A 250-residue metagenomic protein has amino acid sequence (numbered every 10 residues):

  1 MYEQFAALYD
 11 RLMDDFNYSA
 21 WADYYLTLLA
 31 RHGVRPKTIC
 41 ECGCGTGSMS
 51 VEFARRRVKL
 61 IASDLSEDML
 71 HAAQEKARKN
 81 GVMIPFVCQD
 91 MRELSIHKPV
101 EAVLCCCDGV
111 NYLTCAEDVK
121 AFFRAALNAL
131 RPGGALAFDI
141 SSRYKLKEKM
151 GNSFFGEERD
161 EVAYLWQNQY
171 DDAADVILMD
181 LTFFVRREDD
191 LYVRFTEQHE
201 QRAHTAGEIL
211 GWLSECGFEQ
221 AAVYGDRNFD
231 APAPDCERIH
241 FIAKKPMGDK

Functional and structural regions predicted by a protein language model:
M1-K37: Conserved class I S-adenosyl-L-methionine
E41: Class I SAM-dependent methyltransferase core
G47-E93: Class I SAM-dependent methyltransferase SAM/SAH-binding core
S95-A102: A short acidic, Gly/Pro-enriched loop at the edge of an enzyme's catalytic core that lines a small-molecule cofactor
C106-D108: Residues lining the SAM
K120-P132: A short glycine-rich, Lys/Arg-flanked "PGG" loop and its adjoining helix->strand segment in the class I
A137-L210: SAM-dependent methyltransferase
E200-K250: C-terminal lobe and adjacent flexible extensions of AdoMet/dcAdoMet transferase-like proteins
